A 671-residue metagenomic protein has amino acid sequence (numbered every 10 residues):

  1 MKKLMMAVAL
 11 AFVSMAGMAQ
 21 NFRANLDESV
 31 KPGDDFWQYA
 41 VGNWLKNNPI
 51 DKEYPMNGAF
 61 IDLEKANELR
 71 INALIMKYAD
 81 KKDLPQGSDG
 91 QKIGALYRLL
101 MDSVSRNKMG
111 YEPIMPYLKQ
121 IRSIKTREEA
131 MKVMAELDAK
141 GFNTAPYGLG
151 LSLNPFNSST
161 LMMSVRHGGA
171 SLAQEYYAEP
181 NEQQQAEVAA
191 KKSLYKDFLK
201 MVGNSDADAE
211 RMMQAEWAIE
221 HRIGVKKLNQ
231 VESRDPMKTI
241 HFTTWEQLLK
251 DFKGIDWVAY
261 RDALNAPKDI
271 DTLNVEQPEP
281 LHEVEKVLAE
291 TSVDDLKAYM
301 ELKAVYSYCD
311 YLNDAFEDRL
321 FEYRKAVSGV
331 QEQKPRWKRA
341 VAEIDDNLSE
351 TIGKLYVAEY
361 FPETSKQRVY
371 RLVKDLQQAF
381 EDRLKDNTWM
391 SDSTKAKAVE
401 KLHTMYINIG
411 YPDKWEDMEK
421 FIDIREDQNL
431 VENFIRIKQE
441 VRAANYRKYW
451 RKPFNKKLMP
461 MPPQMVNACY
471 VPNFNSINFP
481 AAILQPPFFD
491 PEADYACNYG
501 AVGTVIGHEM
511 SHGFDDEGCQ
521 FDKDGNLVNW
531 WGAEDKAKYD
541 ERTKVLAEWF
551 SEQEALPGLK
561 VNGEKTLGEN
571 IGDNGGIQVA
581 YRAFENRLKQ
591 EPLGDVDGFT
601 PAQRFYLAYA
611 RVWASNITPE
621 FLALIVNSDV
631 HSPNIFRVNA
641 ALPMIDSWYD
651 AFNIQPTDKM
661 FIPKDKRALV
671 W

Functional and structural regions predicted by a protein language model:
M1-Q20: Bacterial Sec-dependent N-terminal signal peptides
Q20-I61, A173, S476, A481-I483 (+3 more regions): His/Glu-rich zincin catalytic helix
N25-K46, P180-K200, L567, N574-V579: Hydrophobic/aromatic-rich, well-ordered segments within soluble, folded domains that form packed cores
K31-D34, Y39-S105: Active-site-surrounding "flap" and adjacent substrate/cofactor-binding loops of secreted or lumenal enzymes, prototyped
E53-I75, A207-K226, N498-T504, A602-Y606: Short secondary-structure subsegments characteristic of cysteine-rich extracellular domains
Y54, D83-K92, S205-A215, V231-M237 (+4 more regions): Short, glycine/acidic-rich hinge or "gate" loops at secondary-structure transitions that mediate conformational
E64, D251-G254, N274, P278 (+4 more regions): Intrinsically disordered, low-complexity linker/terminal regions across diverse proteins
Y78-R371, D375: Noncatalytic, helix-rich "gating/capping" subdomain that lines the substrate-entry/channel surface of large enzyme
